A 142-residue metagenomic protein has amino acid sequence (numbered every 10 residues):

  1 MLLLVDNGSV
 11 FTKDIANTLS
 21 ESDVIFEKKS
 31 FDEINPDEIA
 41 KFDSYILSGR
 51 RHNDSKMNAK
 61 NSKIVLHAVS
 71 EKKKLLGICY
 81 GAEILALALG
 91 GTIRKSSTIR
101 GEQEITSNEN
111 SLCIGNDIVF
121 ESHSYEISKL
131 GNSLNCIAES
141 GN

Functional and structural regions predicted by a protein language model:
M1-L2, I118: Residues that mark the start of a beta-strand
L2, S9-G77: Flexible gly/pro-rich beta->alpha loop and the following alpha-helix that scaffold active-site loops
V5, I78, F120: Active-site-adjacent beta-strand anchor residues
F31-I34, Y80-G81, S124-E126, N142: Short, polar loop motifs at secondary-structure junctions
R51-M57, E83, R100-E104: Short, Lys/Arg-enriched charge-dense amphipathic segments
K63-H67, A86-N142: Pocket-forming structural segment of enzyme catalytic cores
I78-A82, L89: Active-site loop->helix "elbow" adjoining a glycine-rich segment at hydrolase catalytic centers
